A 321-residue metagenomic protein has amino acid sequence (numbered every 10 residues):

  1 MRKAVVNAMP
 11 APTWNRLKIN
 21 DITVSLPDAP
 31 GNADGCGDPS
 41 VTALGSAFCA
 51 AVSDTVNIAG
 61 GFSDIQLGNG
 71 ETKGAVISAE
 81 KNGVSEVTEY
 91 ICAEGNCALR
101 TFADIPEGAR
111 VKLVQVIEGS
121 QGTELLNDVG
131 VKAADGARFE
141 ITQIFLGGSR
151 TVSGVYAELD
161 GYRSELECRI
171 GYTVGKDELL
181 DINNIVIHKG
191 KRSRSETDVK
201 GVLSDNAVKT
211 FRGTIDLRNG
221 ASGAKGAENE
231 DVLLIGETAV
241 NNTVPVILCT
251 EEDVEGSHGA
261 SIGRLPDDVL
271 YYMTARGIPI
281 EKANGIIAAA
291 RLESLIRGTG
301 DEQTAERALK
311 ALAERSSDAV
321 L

Functional and structural regions predicted by a protein language model:
M1-A4, A8-T23, C97, I170 (+4 more regions): Glycine-centered structural positions embedded in regular secondary structure
M1-G70: Long, low-complexity, mixed-charge
G45-Y271, A275-R276, T299-L321: Conserved beta-strand/loop scaffold segments within soluble protein domains that form the structured core and edges
S164, A283-N284: Small-residue helix-packing motif on alpha-helices
P266, G285-E293: Small/polar glycine-rich anion-binding or flexible loop at a beta-alpha turn
I296: Phosphate/dinucleotide-binding and metal-coordinating scaffold of catalytic cores in nucleotide-dependent enzymes
